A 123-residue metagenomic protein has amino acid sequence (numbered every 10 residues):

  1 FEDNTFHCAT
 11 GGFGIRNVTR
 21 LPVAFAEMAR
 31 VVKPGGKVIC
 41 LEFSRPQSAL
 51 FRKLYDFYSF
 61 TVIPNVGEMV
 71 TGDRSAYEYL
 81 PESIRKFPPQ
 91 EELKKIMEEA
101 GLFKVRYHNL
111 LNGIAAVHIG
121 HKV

Functional and structural regions predicted by a protein language model:
F1-A9, A26: A short acidic, Gly/Pro-enriched loop at the edge of an enzyme's catalytic core that lines a small-molecule cofactor
F1-D3, T19, R30: Short conserved loop adjoining the S-adenosyl-L-methionine
D3-F6, P34, L102: Active-site acidic short loop of glycosyltransferases
H7-L21, S44: A short SAM/SAH-binding and catalytic strip from SAM-dependent methyltransferases
G14, V62, G120: Residue-level signature of catalytic and energy-coupling elements of molecular machines, predominantly ATP/GTP-dependent
P22-K37: A short glycine-rich, Lys/Arg-flanked "PGG" loop and its adjoining helix->strand segment in the class I
L41, R45-A100, R106: C-terminal alpha-helical "lid/dimerization" subdomain adjacent to the S-adenosyl-L-methionine
K95-V123: C-terminal lobe and adjacent flexible extensions of AdoMet/dcAdoMet transferase-like proteins
